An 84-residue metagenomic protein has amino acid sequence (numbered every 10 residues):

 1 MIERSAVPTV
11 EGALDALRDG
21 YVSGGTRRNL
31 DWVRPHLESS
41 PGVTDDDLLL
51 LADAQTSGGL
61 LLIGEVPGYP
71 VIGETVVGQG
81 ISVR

Functional and structural regions predicted by a protein language model:
M1-R84: Glycine-/charge-enriched secondary-structure boundary and capping motifs
